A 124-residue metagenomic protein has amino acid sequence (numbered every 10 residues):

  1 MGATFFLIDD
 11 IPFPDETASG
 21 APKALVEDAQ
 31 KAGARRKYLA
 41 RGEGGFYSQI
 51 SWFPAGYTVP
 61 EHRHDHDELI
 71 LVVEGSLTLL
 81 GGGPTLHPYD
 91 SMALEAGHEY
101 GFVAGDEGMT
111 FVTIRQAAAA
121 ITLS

Functional and structural regions predicted by a protein language model:
M1-G45, S124: A short, N-terminal "cap"/entry segment at the start of jelly-roll beta-barrel domains of the cupin/DSBH fold
A32-R36, G42-R63, E95-A96: Conserved short histidine dyad/triad with adjacent acidic residue
W52-P54, H64-L79: Short, conserved beta-strand element in jelly-roll/cupin
V59-E61, L79-L80, Y100-D106, T113: Short beta-strand His + acidic residue motifs that chelate non-heme Fe in jelly-roll/DSBH and cupin folds
D67, P84, Y100, M109: Glycine-centered loop/turn positions within well-structured domains that cap or flank conserved ligand/cofactor-binding
L69, A93, D106-S124: A short hydrophobic beta-strand segment most commonly corresponding to one strand of the jelly-roll/cupin
G82-E99: Short acidic-glycine-tyrosine-enriched beta hairpin
